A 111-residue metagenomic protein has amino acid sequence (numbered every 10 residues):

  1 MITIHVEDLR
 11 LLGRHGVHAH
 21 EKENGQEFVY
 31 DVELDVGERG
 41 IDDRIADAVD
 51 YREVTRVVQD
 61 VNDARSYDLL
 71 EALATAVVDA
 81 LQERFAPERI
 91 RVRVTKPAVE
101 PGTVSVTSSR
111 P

Functional and structural regions predicted by a protein language model:
M1-P111: N-terminal, polar/charged subdomain of small-to-medium soluble alpha/beta proteins
